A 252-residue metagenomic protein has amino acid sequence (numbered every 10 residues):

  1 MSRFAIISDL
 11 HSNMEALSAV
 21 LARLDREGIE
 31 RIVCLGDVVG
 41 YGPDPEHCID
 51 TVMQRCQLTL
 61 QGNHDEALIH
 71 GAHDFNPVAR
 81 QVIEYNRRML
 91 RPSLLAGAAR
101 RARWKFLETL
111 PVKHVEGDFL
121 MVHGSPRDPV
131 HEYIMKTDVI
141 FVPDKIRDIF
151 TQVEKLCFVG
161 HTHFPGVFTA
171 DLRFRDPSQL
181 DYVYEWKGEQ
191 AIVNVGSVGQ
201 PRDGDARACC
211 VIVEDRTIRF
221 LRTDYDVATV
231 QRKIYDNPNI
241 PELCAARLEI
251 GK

Functional and structural regions predicted by a protein language model:
M1-A5, H114-M121, W186-A191: Beta-strand-turn-beta hairpins that frame and shape the catalytic cleft of phosphate-ester-processing enzymes
M1-R55: N-terminal active-site segment of His-dependent metallophosphoesterases
I7-S8, I32-D37, L58-N63, L156-H161 (+2 more regions): Active-site neighborhood of phospho(di)ester-bond hydrolases with catalytic His/Asp-centered motifs
S12, V39-G40, P126, F164 (+1 more regions): Short active-site segment of divalent metal-dependent hydrolases/proteases that encodes the spacing between
A16, V38-R55, L68-A79, E132 (+1 more regions): Metal-dependent catalytic neighborhoods of phosphoester/phosphodiester hydrolases
Q54-L120, D128, Y133-D148, V153: Active-site neighborhood of divalent metal-dependent phosphoester bond hydrolases
I140-C157, T162-Y182, Q190: Anionic-ligand binding region
A170-K252: Acidic, His/Gly-rich catalytic cores of divalent-metal-dependent hydrolytic chemistry
